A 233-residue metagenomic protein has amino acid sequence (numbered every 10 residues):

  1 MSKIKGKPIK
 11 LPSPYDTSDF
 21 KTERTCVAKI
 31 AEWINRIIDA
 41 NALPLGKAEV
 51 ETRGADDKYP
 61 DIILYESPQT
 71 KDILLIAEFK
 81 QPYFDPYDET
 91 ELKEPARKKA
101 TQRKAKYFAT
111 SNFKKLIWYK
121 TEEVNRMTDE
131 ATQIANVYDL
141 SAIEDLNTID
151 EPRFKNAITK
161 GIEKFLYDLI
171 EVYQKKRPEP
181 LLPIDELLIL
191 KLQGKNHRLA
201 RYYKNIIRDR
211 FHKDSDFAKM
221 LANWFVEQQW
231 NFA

Functional and structural regions predicted by a protein language model:
M1-A55, L187: Charged, often low-complexity linker/regulatory segments
P60, Y65-S67, K71-R97, T101-A233: Charged, often flexible domain-edge or linker segments that flank or initiate folded functional domains
